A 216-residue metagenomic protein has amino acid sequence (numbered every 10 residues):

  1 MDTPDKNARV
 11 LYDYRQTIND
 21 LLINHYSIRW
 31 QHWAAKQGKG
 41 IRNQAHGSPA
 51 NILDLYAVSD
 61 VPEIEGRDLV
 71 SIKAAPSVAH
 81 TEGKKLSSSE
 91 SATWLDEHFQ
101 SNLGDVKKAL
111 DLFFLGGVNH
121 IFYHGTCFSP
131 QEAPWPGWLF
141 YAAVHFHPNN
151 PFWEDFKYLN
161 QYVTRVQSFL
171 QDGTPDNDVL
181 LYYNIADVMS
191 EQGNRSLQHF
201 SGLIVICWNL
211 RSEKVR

Functional and structural regions predicted by a protein language model:
M1-R216: Carbohydrate-binding surfaces of carbohydrate-active enzymes
